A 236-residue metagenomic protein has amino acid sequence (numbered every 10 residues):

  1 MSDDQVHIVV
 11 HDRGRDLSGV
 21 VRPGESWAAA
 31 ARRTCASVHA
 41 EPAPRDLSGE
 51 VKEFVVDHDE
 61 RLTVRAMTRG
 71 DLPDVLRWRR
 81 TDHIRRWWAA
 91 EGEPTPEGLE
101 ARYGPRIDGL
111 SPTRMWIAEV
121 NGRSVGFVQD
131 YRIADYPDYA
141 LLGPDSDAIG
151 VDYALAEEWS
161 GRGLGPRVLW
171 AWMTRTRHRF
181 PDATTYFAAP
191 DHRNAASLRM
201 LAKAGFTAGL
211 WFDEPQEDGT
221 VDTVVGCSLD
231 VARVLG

Functional and structural regions predicted by a protein language model:
M1-V20: N-terminal strand-loop-strand
Q5, T113, D222-G226: Short hydrophobic/aromatic beta-strand or adjacent loop that forms the aromatic wall/cage of a ligand/substrate-binding
V6-I8, A43-S48: Alpha-helical and coiled-coil interaction segments, frequently adjacent to or embedded within charge-biased
D16-P44: The catalytic Nudix box helix
W27-A29, A36-V38, G49-E60, A66-L72 (+1 more regions): Acyl-donor (CoA/ACP) binding surface of acyl/acetyltransferases
R79: Residues forming the ATP-binding cleft of Hanks-type serine/threonine protein kinase domains
H83-G104: Conserved GNAT-fold acetyl-CoA-binding loop/helix
G104-I117, G126: A short helix-loop-beta-strand connector motif used in the catalytic cores of GNAT acetyltransferases and, in some
